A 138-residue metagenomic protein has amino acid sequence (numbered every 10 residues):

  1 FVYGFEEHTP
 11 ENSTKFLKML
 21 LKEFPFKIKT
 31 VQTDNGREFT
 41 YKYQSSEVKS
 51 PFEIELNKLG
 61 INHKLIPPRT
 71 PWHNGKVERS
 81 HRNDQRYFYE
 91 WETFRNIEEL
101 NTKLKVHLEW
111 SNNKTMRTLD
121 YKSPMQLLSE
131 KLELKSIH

Functional and structural regions predicted by a protein language model:
F1-Y3, K64-I66, E90: Short small-residue beta-strand/loop micro-motif enriched in glycine and branched aliphatics
V2-T30: Active-site beta-loop-alpha junctions of metal-dependent nucleic acid enzymes, especially the RNase H-like/DDE
V2-Y3, F39-Y43: A generic structural signal for short coil/turn motifs at secondary-structure boundaries
M19, I54, K58, E109: Surface-exposed charge patches
I28-E38: Acidic beta-strand-to-loop metal/phosphate-binding motif
T33-N35, Y43-L56, N62-R86, K105 (+1 more regions): RNase H-like two-metal-ion nuclease catalytic core shared by retroviral integrases and related mobile-element nucleases
L59-I61, N83-H138: C-terminal domain-tail junction helix/linker
